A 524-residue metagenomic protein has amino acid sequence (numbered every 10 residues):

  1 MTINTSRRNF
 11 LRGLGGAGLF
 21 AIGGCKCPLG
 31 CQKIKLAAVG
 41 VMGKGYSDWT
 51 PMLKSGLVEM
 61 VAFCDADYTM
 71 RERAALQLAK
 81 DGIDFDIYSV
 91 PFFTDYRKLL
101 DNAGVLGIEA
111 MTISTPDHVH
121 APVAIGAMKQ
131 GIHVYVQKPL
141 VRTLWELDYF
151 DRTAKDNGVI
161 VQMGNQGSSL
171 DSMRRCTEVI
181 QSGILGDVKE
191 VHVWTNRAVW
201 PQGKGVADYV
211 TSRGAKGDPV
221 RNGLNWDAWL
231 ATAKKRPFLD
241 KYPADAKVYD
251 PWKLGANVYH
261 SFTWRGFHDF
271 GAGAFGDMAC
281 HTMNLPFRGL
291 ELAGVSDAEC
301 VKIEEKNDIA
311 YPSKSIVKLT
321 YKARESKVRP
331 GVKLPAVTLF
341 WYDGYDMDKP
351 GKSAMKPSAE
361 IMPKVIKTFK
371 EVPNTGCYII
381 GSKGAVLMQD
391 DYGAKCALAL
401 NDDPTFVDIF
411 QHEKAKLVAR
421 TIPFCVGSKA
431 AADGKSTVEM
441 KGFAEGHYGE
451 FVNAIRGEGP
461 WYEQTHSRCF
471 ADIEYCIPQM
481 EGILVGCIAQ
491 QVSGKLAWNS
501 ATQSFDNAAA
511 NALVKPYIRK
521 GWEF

Functional and structural regions predicted by a protein language model:
T2-I132, D148-I160: N-terminal glycine-/serine-/threonine-rich beta1-alpha1-beta2 phosphate-ribose binding loop of Rossmann-like
L11, E72-A75, R97-L100, T112 (+11 more regions): Non-transmembrane alpha-helical segments in soluble domains of secreted/periplasmic/extracellular proteins
G13, A17, S47, Y249-S261 (+5 more regions): C-terminal helical cap and adjacent loop that interface with cofactors, partners, or active-site loops
G40-G45, N157, Q162, G167-V301 (+7 more regions): Predominantly a Rossmann-like dinucleotide-binding segment in NAD(P)-dependent oxidoreductases
D67-M70, F93, S114-V119, L140-R142 (+5 more regions): Short, solvent-exposed turn/loop segments enriched in Gly/Ser/Thr/Pro and often Arg
G82-I83, K234-P243, V386-L398: Proline-centered turn/helix-capping motifs that create local helix->coil transitions or kinks
G131, K138-P139: Short helix/strand-capping hinge loops at secondary-structure junctions that flank key functional elements
D343: Extended, Lys/Arg-enriched charged tracts that mediate electrostatic binding to polyanionic substrates
